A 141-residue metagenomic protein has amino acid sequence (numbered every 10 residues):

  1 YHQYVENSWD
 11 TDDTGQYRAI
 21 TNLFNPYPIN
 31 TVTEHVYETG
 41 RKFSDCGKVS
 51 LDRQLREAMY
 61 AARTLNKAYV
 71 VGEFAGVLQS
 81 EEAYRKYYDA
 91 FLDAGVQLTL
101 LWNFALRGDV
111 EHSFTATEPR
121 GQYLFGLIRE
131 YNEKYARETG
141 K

Functional and structural regions predicted by a protein language model:
Y1-V96: Extracellular glycoside hydrolase catalytic/binding regions
L23-Y27, E82-K141: Aromatic-rich peripheral "rim/lid" segments of glycoside hydrolase catalytic domains that contact and position glycan
